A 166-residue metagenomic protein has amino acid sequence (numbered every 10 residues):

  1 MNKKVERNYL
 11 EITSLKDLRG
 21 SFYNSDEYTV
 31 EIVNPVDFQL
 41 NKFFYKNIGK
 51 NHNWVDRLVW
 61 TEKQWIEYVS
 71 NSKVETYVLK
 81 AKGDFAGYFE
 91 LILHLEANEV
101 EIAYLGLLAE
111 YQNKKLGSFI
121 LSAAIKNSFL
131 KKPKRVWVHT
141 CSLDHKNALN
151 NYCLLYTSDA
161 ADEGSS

Functional and structural regions predicted by a protein language model:
M1-T29, N34: Acyl-donor-binding surface of acyltransferase catalytic domains
F22-R57: Short amphipathic alpha-helix that is part of the acyltransferase structural core
W60, K80-A81, A86-A97: A conserved beta-strand-loop-helix scaffold within acyl/acetyltransferase catalytic domains
E99-A109: Conserved acetyl-CoA binding element of GNAT-fold acetyltransferases
N113-K126: Conserved acetyl-CoA-binding loop-helix of GNAT-fold acetyltransferases
L130-T140: Conserved GNAT acetyl-CoA-binding A-motif
V138-A148: Conserved beta-strand-loop-alpha-helix junction that forms the acyl-donor binding cleft
Y156-A161: Conserved small/polar residues in nucleotide/adenosyl-binding loops
